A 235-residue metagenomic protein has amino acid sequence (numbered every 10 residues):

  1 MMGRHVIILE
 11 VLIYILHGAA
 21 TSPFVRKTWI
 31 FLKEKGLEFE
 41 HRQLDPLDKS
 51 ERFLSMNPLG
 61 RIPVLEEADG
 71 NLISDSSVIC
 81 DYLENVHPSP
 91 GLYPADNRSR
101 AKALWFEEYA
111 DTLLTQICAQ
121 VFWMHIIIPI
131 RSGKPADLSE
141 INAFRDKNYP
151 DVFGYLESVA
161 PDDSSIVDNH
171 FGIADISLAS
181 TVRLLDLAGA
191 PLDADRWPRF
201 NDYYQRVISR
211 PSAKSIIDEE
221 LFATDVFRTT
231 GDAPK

Functional and structural regions predicted by a protein language model:
R4-S139, A143, P234: GST-like domain detector, emphasizing the conserved glutathione-binding G-site in the N-terminal thioredoxin-like
D45, P198, E220-L221: Residue-level "edge-of-site" marker
P63-E66, I166, K214: Short beta-strand(s) of the beta-wing in winged-helix/HTH DNA-binding folds
R98, A110-S209: GST-like fold's C-terminal all-alpha helical module
R210-P211, I216: A late-sequence structural motif
E220-K235: Acidic/histidine-enriched, glycine/proline-rich intrinsically disordered or flexible terminal extensions
